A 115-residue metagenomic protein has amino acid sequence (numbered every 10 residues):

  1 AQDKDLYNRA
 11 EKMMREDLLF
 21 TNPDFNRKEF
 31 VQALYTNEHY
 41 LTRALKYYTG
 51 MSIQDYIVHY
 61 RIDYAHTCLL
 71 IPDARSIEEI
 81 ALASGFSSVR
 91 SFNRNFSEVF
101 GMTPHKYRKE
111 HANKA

Functional and structural regions predicted by a protein language model:
A1-T21, Y40, A112-A115: Inter-domain helical "communication" segments and dimerization helices that couple sensory or membrane-embedded modules
D3-E11, V58-H66, V89: Short, leucine-enriched amphipathic alpha-helices that occur as contiguous helical runs
A10-F25, L45, T49, H66-R75 (+2 more regions): Basic, amphipathic alpha-helical hairpins
K28, H39, S76-E79, V89-R90 (+1 more regions): Residues within helix-turn-helix
V31, A81-L82, N93: The alpha-helix within a helix-turn-helix
Y35, G85-S87: Central "turn" residue of the DNA-binding helix-turn-helix
Y47-S84, E110-A115: Terminal helix-turn-helix DNA-binding modules in bacterial transcription factors
